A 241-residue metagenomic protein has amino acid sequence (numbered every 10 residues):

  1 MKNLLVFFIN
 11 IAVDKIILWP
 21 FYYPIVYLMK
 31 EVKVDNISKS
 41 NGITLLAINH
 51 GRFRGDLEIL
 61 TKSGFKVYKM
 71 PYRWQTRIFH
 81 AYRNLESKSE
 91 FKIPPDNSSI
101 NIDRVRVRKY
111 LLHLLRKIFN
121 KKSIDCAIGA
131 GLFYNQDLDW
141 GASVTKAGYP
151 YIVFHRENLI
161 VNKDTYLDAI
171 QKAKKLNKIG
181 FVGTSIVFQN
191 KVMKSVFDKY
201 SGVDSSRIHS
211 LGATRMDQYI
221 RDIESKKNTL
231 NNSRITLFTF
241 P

Functional and structural regions predicted by a protein language model:
M1-N41: Membrane-proximal basic amphipathic "stem/tether" segments
L4, G148-Y151, I235: Generic intrinsically disordered, low-complexity segments enriched for polar/acidic and small residues
A12, S123, S201, E224-K227 (+1 more regions): Generic secondary-structure transition motif, activating predominantly at the C-termini of alpha-helices
A12-K15, L28, V32, L85-S89 (+2 more regions): Short, flexible helical or helix-coil boundary motifs
Y23-K30, N36, G42-Q218: Active-site and donor-binding regions of nucleotide-sugar-utilizing enzymes
L46-H50, D222-P241: Active-site donor-nucleotide binding/catalytic segment of nucleotide-sugar enzymes
